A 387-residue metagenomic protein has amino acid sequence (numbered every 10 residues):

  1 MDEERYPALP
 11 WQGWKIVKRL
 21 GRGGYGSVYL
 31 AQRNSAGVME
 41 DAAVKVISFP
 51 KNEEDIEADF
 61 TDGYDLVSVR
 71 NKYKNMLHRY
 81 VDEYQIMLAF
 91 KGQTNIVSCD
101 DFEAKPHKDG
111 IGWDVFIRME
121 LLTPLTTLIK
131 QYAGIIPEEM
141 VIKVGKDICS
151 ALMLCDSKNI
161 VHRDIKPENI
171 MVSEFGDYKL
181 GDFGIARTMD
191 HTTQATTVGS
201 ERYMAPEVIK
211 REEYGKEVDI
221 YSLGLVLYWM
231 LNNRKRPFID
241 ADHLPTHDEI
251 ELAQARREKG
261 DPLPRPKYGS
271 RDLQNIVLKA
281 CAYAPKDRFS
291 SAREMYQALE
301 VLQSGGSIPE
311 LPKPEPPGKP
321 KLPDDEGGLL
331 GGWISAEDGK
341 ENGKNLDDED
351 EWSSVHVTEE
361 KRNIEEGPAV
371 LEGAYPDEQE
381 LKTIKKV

Functional and structural regions predicted by a protein language model:
S98-W113: Short beta-strand micro-motifs within the conserved protein kinase catalytic domain, predominantly in the N-lobe
G110-L125: Conserved short submotifs of the Hanks-type protein kinase catalytic core that shape the nucleotide-binding pocket
V144-G145: Activation segment signature within eukaryotic-like protein kinase domains
D156-V172: Catalytic-loop of the protein kinase fold
D219: Conserved catalytic-loop aspartate of Hanks-type protein kinases
R288: Conserved HRD-motif arginine in the catalytic loop of eukaryotic-like protein kinases
